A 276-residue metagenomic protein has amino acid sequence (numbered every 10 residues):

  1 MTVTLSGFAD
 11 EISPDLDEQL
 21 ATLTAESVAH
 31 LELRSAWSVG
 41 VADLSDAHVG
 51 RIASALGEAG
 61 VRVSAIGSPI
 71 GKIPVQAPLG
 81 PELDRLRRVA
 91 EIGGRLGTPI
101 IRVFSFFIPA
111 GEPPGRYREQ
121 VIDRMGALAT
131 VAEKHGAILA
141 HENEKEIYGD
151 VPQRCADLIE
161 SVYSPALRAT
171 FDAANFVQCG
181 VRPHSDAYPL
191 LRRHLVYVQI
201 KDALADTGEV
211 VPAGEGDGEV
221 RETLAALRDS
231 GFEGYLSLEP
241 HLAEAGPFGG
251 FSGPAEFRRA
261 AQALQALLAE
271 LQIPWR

Functional and structural regions predicted by a protein language model:
M1-A29, A53, G57-G60, G97 (+2 more regions): Histidine-acidic metal/acid-base catalytic patches
M1-S6, V63-I73, S105-I108: N-terminal small/glycine-rich loop or linker at the start of catalytic domains across soluble metabolic enzymes
V3-S6, A36-V39, I73-Q76, E112-P114 (+3 more regions): A short, structure-level motif marking secondary-structure boundaries and short turns
E11-S13, S35-W37, P69-K72, S105-P109 (+4 more regions): Active-site-proximal loop/turn and secondary-structure-junction residues that shape catalytic pockets, frequently
P14-A21, A55-E58, V75-A169, Q178 (+3 more regions): Active-site acidic/histidine proton-transfer and metal-coordination neighborhood in alpha/beta enzyme cores
E32, A65-G67, R102, A140 (+2 more regions): Conserved beta-strand positions in the central sheet of alpha/beta enzyme cores
L33-A53, F106-E112: Glycine-rich, proline-tolerant flexible connector loops at the mouths of alpha/beta enzymes
A42-D46, V75-G80, E112-Y117, G180-P183 (+2 more regions): Short, solvent-exposed loop/turn segments at secondary-structure boundaries
